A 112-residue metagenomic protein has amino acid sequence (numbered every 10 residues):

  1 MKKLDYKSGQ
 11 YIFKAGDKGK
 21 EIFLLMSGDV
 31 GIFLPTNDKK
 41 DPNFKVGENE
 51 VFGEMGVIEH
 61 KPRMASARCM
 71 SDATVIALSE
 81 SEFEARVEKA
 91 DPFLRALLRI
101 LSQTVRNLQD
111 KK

Functional and structural regions predicted by a protein language model:
M1-K112: Cytosolic regulatory regions built on CNB/CRP/Popeye-like sensor folds
